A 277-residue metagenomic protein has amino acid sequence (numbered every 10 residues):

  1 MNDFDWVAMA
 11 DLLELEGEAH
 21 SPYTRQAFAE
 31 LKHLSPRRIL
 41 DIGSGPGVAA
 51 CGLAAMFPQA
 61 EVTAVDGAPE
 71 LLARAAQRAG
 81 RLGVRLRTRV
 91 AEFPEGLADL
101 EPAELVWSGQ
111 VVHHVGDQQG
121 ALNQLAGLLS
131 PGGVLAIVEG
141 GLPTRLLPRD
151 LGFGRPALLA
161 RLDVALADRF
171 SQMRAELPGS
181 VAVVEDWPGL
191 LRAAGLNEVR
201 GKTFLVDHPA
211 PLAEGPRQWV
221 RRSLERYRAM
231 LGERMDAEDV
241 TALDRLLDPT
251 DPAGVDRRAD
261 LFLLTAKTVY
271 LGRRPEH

Functional and structural regions predicted by a protein language model:
N2-S21: Class I SAM-dependent methyltransferase Rossmann-like catalytic core, especially the SAM/SAH-binding loop
E18-R37: Conserved alpha-helix/loop element of class I SAM-dependent methyltransferases that forms part of the SAM/SAH-binding
R37-G45: Conserved class I S-adenosyl-L-methionine
P46-G96: Class I SAM-dependent methyltransferase SAM/SAH-binding core
A98-V106: A short acidic, Gly/Pro-enriched loop at the edge of an enzyme's catalytic core that lines a small-molecule cofactor
G120-P131: A short glycine-rich, Lys/Arg-flanked "PGG" loop and its adjoining helix->strand segment in the class I
I137-L212: Conserved catalytic/acceptor-binding region of the Class I
E185, E198-H277: Conserved Class I S-adenosyl-L-methionine
